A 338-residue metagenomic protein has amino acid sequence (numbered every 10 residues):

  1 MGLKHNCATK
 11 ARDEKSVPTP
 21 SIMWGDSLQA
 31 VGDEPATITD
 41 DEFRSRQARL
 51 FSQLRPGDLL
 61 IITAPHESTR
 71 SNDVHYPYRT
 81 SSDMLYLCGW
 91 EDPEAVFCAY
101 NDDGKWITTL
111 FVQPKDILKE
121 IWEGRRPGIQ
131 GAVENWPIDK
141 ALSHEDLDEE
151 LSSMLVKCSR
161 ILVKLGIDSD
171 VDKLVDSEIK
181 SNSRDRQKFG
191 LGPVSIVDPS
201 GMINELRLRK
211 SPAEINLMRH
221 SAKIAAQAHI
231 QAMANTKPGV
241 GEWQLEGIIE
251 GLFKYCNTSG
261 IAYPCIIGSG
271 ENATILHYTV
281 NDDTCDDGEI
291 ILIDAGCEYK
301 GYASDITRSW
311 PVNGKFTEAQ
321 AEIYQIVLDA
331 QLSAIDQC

Functional and structural regions predicted by a protein language model:
M1-C338: Active-site neighborhoods and metal-handling regions in enzymes and metal-associated proteins
